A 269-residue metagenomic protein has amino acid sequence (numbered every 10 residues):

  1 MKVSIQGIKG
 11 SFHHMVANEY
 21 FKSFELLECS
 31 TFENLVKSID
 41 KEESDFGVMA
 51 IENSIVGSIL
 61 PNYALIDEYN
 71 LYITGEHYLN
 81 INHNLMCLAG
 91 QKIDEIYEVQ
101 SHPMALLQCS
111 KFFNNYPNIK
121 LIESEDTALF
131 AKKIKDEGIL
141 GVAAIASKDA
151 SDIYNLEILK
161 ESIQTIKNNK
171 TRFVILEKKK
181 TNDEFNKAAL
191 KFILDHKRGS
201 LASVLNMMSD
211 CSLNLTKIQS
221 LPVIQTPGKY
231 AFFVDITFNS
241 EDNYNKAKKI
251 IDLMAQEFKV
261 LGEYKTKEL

Functional and structural regions predicted by a protein language model:
M1-L269: Domain-level signature for soluble enzymes in the chorismate/prephenate branch of the shikimate pathway
